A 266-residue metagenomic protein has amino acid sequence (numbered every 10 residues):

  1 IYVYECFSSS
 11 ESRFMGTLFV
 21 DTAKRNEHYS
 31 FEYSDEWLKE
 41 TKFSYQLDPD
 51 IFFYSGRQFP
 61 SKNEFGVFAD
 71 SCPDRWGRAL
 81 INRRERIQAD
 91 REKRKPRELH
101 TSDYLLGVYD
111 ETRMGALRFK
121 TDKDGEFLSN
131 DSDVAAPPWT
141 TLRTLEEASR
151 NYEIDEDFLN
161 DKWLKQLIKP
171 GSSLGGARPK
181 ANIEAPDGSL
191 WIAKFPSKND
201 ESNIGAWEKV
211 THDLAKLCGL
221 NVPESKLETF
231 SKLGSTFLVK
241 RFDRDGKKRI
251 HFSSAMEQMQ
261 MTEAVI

Functional and structural regions predicted by a protein language model:
I1-I266: Phosphate/dinucleotide-binding and metal-coordinating scaffold of catalytic cores in nucleotide-dependent enzymes
